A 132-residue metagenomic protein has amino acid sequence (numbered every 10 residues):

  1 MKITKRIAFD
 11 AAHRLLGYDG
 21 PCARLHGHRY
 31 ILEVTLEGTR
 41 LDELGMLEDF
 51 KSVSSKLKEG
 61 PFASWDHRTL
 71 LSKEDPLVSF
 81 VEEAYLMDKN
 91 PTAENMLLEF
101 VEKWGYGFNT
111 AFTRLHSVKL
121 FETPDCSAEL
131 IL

Functional and structural regions predicted by a protein language model:
M1-L132: Charge-rich, low-complexity N-terminal segments
